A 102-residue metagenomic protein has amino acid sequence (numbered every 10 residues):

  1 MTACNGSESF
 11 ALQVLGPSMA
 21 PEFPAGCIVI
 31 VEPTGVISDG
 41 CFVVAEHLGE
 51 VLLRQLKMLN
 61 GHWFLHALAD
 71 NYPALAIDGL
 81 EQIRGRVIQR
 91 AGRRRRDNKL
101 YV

Functional and structural regions predicted by a protein language model:
T2-V102: Acidic/glycine-rich C-terminal interaction modules and beta/coil loop segments that lie outside canonical DNA-binding
